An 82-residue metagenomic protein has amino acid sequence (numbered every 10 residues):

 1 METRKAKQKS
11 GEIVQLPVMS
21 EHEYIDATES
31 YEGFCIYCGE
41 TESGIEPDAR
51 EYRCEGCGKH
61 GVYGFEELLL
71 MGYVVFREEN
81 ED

Functional and structural regions predicted by a protein language model:
E2-E32, F65-D82: Short, intrinsically disordered terminal segments enriched in charged and Pro/Gly residues
Y24-I25, E42-G44: Short, flexible, glycine/charge-rich loop motifs used to bind or transfer phosphoryl groups or to couple energy/partner
E32-C35, E51: Residues immediately within or flanking Cys/His clusters that coordinate Zn2+ in small zinc-binding modules
I36-G39, G56: Short, cysteine/histidine-rich loop/knuckle motifs that typically chelate Zn2+
S43-Y52: Short linker/helix segments within small regulatory modules
G44-I45, H60-G64: Short, non-ligating residues that shape and space the ligands of small metal-coordination modules and catalytic
C57-G58, N80: Secondary-structure transition/turn motif
